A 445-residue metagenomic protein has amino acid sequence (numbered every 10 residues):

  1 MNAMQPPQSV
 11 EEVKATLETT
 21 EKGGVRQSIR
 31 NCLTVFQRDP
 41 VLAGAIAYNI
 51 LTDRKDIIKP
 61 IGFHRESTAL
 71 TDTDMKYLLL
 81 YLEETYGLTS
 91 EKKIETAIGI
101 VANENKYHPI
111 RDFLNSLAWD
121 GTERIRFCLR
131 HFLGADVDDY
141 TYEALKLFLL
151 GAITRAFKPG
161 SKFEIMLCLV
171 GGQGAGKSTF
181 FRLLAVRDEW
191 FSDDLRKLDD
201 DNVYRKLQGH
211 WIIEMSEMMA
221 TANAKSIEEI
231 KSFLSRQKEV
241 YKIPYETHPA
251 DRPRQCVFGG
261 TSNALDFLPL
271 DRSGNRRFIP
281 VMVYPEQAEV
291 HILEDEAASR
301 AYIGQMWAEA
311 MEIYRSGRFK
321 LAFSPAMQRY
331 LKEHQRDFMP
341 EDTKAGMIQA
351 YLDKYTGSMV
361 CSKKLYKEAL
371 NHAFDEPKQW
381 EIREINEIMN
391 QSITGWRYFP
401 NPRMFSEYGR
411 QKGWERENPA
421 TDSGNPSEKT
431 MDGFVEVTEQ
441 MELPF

Functional and structural regions predicted by a protein language model:
M1-R124, E143, D375-E376, W380 (+3 more regions): N-terminal nucleic-acid engagement/recognition segments and initiation subdomains in replication, restriction
V41, A47-I50, D56-I57, G62 (+9 more regions): Residue-level preference for alpha-helix termini and adjacent loops
E83-H108, K162, E189-D193, D199-S226 (+2 more regions): Feature primarily recognizes SF3-like P-loop helicase cores of small DNA viruses
I98-Q208, I212: P-loop NTPase catalytic core of nucleic-acid-dependent motor ATPases
C128, F148-A152, T179-L183, E229 (+4 more regions): Amphipathic alpha-helical segments that form well-ordered structural scaffolds and often line/cohere around active
